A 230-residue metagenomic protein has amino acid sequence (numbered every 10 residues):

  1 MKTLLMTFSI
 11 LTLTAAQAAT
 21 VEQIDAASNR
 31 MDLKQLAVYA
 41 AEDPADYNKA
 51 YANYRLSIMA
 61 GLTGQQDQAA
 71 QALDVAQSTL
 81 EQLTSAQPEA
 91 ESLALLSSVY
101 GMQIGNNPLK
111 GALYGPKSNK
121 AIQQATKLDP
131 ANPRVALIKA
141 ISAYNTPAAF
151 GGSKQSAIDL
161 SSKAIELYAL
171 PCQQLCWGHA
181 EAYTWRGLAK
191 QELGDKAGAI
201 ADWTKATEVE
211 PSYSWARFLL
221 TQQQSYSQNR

Functional and structural regions predicted by a protein language model:
A16-T63, A70: N-terminal leader/linker segments that initiate helical-solenoid repeat arrays
A26, A52, M59, V99 (+5 more regions): Residue-level signature for tetratricopeptide repeat
L36-A40, L73, L80, I122 (+3 more regions): Hydrophobic/aromatic packing residues within the alpha-helices of TPR/SEL1-like helical repeat arrays
V38-N48, T79-S92, Q123-N132, I165-W177: Flexible helix-coil transition and linker loops at the boundaries of alpha-helical arrays
